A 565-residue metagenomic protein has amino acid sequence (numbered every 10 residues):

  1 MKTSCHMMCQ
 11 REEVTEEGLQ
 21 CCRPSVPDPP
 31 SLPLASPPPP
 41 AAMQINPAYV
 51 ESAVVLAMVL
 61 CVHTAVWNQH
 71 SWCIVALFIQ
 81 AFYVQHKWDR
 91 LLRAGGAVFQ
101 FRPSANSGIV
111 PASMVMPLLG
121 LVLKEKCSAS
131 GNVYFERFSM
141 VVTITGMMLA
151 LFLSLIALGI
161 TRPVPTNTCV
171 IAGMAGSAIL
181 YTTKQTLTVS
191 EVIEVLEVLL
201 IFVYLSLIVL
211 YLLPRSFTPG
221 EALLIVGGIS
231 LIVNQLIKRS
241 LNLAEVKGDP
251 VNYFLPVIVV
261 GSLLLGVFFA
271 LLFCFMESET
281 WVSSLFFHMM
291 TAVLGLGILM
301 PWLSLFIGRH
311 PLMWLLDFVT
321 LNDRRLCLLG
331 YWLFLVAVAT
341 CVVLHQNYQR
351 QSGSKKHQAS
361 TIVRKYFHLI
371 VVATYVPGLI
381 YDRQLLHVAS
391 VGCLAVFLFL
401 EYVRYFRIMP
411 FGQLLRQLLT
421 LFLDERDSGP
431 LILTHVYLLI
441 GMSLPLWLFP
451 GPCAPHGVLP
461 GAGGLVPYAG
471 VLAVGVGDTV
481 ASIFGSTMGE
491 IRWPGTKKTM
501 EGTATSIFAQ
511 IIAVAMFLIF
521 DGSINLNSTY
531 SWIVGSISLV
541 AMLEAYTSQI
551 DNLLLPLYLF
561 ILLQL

Functional and structural regions predicted by a protein language model:
K2-L565: Hydrophobic alpha-helical transmembrane segments
